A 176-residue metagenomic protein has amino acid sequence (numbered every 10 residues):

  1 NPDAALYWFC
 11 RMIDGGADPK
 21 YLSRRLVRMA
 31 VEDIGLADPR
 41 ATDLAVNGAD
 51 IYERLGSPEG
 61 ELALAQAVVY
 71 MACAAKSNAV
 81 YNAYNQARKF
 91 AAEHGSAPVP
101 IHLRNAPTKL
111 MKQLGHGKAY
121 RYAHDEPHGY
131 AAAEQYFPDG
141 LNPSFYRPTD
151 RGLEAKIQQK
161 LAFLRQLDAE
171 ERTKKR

Functional and structural regions predicted by a protein language model:
N1-Y130, E134-G140, S144-R176: Terminal-proximal interaction/regulatory segments of ATP-powered molecular machines
